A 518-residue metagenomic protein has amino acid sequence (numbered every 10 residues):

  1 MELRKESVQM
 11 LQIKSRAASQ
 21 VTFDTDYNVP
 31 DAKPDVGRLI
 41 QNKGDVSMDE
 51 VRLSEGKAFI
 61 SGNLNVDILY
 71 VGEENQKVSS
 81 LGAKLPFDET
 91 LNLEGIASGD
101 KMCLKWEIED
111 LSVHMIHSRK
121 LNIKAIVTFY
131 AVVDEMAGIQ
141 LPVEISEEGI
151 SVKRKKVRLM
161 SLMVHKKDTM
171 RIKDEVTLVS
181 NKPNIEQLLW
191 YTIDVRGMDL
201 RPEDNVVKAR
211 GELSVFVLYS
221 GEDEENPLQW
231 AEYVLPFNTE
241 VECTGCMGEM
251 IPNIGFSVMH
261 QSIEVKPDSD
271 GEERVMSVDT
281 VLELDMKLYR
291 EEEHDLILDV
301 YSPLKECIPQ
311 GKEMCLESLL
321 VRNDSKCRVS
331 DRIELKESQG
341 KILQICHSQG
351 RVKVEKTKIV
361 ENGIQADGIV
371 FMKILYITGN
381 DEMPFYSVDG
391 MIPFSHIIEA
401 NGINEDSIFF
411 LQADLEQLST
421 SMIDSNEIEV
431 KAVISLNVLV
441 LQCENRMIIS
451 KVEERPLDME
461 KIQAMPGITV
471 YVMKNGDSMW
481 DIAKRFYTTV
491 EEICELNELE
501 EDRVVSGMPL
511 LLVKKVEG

Functional and structural regions predicted by a protein language model:
M1-Q463: Interfacial loop/beta elements and low-complexity acidic/Ser/Thr-rich segments of macromolecular assembly/processing
R455-I468, K514-G518: Intrinsically disordered, low-complexity Ser/Thr-rich linker and spacer segments in cell-wall-related proteins
V472: Conserved beta-strand positions that form and line the central face of beta-propeller blades
T488-G518: Extracellular LysM carbohydrate-binding repeats and other cell-envelope/extracellular binding modules
